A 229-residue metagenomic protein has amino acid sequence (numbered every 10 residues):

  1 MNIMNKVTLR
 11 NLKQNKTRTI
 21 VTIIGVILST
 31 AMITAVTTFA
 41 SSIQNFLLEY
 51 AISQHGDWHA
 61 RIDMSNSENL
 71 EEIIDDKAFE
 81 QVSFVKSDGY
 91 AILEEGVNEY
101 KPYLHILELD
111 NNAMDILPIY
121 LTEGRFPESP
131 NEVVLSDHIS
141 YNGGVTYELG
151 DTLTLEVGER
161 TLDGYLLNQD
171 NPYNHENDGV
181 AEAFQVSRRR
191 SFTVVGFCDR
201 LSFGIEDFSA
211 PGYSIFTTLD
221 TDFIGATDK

Functional and structural regions predicted by a protein language model:
M1-A31: N-terminal Sec/SRP start-transfer signal
I3-V7, T38, R189: Charged, alpha-helix-enriched surfaces in structured cytosolic catalytic cores of large nucleotide-utilizing machines
T8-N15, T38-I43, Y103-L104: Short, functional N-terminal and low-complexity linear motifs
S29-A40: Alpha-helical transmembrane segments
S41-K229: Basic-flanked hydrophobic alpha-helices used for secretion and membrane insertion
